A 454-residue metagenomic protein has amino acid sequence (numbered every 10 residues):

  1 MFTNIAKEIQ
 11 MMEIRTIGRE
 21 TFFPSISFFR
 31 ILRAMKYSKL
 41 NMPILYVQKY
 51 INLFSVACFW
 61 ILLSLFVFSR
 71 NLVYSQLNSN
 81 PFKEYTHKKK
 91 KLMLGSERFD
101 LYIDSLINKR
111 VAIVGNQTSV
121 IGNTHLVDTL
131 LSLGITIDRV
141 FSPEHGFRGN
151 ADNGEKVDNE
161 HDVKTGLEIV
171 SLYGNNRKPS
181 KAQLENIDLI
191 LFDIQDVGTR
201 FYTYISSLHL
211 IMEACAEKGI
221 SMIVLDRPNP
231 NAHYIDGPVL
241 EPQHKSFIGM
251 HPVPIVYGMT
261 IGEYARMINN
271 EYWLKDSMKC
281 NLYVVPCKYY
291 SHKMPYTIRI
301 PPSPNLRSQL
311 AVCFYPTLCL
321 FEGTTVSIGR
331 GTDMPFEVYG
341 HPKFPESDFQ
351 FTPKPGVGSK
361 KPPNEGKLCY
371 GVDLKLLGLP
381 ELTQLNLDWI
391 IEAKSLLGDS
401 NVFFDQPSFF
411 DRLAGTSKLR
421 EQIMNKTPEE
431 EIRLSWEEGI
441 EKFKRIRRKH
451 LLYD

Functional and structural regions predicted by a protein language model:
M1, F28-T86: Bacterial Sec-dependent N-terminal signal peptides
M1-R19, S38-L40, I44: Ser/Thr-rich, low-complexity intrinsically disordered segments
G149-G154, I223-K245: Glycine-rich, charge-decorated loop segments at or immediately adjacent to ligand/cofactor-binding or catalytic sites
V157-N186, T199: Glycine-rich oxoanion-binding loops at beta->alpha junctions
D196-L208: Glycine/threonine-rich flexible loop motifs
K245-Y315: Conserved anion/nucleotide-ligand pocket segment
K288-E365: Glycine-rich, aromatic-lined ligand/substrate-binding cores of catalytic and carbohydrate-binding domains
P335, Y339-E437: Conserved functional hotspot residues or short segments at active or partner-binding sites across diverse domains
